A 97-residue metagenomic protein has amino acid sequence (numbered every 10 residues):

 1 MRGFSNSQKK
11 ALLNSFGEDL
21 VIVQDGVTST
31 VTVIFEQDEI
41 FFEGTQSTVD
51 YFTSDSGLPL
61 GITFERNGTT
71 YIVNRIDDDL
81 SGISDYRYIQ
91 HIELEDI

Functional and structural regions predicted by a protein language model:
M1-V23: Active-site-proximal polar cores
E18-I97: Short, conserved turn/kink motifs that form compact alpha/beta structural patches or helix kinks used as
